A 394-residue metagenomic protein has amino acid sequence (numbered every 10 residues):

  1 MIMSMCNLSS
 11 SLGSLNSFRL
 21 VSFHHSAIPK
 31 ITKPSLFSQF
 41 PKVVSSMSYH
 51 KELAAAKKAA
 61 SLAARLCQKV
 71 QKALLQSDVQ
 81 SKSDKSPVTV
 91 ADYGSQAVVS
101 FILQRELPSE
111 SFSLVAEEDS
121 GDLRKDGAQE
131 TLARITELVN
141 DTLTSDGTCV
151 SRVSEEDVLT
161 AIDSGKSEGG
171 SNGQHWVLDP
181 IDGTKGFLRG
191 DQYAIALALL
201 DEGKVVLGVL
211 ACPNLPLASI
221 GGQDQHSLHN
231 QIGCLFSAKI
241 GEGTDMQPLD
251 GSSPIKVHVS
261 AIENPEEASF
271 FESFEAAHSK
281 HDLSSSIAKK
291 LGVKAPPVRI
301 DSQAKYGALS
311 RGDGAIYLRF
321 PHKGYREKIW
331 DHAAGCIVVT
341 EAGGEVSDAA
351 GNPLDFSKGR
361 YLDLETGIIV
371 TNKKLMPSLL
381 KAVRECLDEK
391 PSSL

Functional and structural regions predicted by a protein language model:
I2-I181, N214-L217, G241-E242, L249-S252 (+6 more regions): N-terminal subdomain of lithium-sensitive/metallo-dependent phosphomonoesterases centered on the IMPase/IPPase/PAP
K51, N214-L394: An extended, acidic
A54, K82-L103, G190-L197, K290-L309 (+2 more regions): Generic detector of contiguous secondary-structure segments
K57, S113, H175, A196-A198 (+3 more regions): Residues embedded in well-ordered beta-strands
A63, C67, D92, L103 (+8 more regions): Residue-level signal for inorganic ion chemistry
L114-V115, A196, L210, D348: A structural signal for short, well-ordered beta-strand segments and their strand-loop junctions that often border
E156-D163, S171-C234, K239-G241: DPxDG-like acidic metal-binding loop motif
